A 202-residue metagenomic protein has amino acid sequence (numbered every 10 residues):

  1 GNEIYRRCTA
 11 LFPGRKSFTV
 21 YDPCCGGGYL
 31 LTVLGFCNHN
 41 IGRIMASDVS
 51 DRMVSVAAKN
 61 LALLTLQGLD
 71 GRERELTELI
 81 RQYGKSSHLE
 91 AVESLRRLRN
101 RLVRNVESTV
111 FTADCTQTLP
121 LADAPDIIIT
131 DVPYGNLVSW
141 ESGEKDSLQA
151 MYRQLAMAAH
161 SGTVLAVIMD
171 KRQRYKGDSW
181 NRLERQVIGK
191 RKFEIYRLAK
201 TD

Functional and structural regions predicted by a protein language model:
G1-D202: Class I S-adenosyl-L-methionine-dependent methyltransferase catalytic core
